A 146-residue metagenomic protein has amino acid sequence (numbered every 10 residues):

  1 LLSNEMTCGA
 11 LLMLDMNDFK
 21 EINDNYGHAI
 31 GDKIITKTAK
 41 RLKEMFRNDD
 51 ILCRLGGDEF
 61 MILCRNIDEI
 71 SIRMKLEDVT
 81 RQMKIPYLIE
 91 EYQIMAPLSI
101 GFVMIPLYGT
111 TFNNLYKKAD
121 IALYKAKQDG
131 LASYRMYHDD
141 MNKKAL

Functional and structural regions predicted by a protein language model:
L2-A10, N17-R47, C53-G57, M61-R65 (+3 more regions): Conserved long alpha-helical elements within nucleotide-processing catalytic cores of c-di-GMP signaling and class III
L2-E5, D68, Y87, E91 (+1 more regions): Flexible interhelical turns and helix-capping residues at alpha-helix boundaries within structured domains
L11, F60, L98-F102: A structural signal for short, well-ordered beta-strand segments
L11-M13, M136: Core hydrophobic beta-sheet residues of small sensory/regulatory alpha/beta domains, primarily PAS-family
D15, I22, L42, M83 (+2 more regions): A general marker of short, structured functional hotspots
A29, F46, Y87-L88, A96: Hydrophobic beta-strand core residues of beta-sandwich domains
L52, D78, Q82, L88 (+3 more regions): Cyclic nucleotide signaling catalytic output domains
I72, Q93-I94: Generic alpha-helical segment signature
